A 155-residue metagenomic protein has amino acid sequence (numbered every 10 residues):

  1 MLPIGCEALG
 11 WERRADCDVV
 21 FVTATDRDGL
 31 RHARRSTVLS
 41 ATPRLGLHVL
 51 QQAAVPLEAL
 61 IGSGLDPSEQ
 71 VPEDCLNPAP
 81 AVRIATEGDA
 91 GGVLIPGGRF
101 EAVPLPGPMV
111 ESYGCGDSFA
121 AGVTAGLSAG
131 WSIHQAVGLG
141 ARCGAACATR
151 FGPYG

Functional and structural regions predicted by a protein language model:
M1-G97: Ribokinase/PfkB-type carbohydrate-kinase core domain
P72-G155: Conserved phosphate-binding/catalytic region of the ribokinase-like
